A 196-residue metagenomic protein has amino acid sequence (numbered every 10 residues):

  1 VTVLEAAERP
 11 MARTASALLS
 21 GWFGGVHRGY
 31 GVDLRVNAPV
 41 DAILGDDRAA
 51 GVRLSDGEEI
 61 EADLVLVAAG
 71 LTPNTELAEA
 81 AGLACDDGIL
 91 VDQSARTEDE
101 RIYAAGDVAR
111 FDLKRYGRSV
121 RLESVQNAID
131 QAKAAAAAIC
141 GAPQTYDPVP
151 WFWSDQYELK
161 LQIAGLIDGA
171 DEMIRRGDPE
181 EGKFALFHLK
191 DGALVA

Functional and structural regions predicted by a protein language model:
V1-A42, N127, P148-W153: Rossmann-like dinucleotide-binding cores of NAD(P)H-dependent redox enzymes
L4, R53, V91, H188-K190: Hydrophobic alpha-helical segments, especially N-terminal targeting/anchoring helices
A42, S94, A185-L186: Short, surface-exposed charged micro-motifs
D47-R53, E58-A134: FAD-site-proximal beta/loop scaffold in flavoenzymes
E58-A84, L159-A196: C-terminal catalytic lobe of FAD-dependent flavoproteins
R115-N127, A134-D168: Active-site-proximal substrate-binding core of FAD-dependent oxidoreductases
